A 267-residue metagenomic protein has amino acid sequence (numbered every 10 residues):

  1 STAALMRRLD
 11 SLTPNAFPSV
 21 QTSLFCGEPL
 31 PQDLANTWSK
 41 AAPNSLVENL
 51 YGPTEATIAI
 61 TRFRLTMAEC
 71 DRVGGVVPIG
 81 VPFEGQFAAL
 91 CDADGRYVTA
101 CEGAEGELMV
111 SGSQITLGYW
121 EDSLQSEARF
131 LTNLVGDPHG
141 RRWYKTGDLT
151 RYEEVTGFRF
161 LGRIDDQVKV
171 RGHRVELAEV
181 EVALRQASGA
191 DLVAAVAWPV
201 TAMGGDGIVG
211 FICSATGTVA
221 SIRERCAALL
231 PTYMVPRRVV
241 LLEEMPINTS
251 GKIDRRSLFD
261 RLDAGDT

Functional and structural regions predicted by a protein language model:
S1-P78, G85-F87, D92-Y97: Adenylate-forming
K40, L46-N49, R64-T267: AMP-dependent adenylate-forming
